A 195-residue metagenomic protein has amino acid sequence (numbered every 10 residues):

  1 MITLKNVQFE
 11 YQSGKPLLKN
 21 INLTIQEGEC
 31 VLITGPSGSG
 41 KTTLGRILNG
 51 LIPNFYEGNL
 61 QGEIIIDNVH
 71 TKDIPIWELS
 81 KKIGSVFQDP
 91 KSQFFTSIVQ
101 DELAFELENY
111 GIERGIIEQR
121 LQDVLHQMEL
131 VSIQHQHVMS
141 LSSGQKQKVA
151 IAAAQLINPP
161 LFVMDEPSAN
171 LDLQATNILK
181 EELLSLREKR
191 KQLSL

Functional and structural regions predicted by a protein language model:
M1-L4, F9-N20, I52-E57, D73-P75 (+1 more regions): A short, flexible loop at the N-terminus of ABC-type nucleotide-binding domains that lies
T34-P36: The feature captures the beta-strand-to-loop junction immediately N-terminal to the Walker
E63-E78: ABC ATPase NBD Q-loop/coupling interface
G115-I133: Conserved ABC ATPase "signature" region
H137-L141, Q145: Conserved ABC ATPase signature
I151-A152: Hydrophobic anchor residue at the start of the ABC signature
F162-E166: Catalytic Walker B motif of ABC-type/P-loop ATPase nucleotide-binding domains
